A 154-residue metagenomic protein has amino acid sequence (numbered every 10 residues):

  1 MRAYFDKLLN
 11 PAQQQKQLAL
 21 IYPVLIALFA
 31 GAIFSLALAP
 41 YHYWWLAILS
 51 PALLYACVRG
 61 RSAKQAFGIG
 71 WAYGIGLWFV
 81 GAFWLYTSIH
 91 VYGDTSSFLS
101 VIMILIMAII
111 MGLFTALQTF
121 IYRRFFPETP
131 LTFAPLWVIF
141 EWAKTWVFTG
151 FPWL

Functional and structural regions predicted by a protein language model:
R2-L154: Membrane-embedded alpha-helical bundles of multi-pass enzymes that act on lipidic or dolichyl-linked glycan substrates
